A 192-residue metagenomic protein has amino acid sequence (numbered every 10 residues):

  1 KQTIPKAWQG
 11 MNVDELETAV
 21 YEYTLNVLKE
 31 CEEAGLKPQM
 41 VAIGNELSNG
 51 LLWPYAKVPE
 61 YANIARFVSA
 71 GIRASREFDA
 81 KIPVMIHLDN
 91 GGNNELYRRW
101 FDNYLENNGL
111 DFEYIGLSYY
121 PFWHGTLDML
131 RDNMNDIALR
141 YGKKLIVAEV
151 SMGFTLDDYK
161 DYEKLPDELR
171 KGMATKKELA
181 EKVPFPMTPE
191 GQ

Functional and structural regions predicted by a protein language model:
Q2-F112, H124-D132: Active-site cleft segment of glycoside hydrolase catalytic domains centered on the general acid/base Glu
E77, P83-V84, F112-Y114, S118-Q192: Substrate-binding and catalytic surfaces of secreted/luminal carbohydrate-active proteins
